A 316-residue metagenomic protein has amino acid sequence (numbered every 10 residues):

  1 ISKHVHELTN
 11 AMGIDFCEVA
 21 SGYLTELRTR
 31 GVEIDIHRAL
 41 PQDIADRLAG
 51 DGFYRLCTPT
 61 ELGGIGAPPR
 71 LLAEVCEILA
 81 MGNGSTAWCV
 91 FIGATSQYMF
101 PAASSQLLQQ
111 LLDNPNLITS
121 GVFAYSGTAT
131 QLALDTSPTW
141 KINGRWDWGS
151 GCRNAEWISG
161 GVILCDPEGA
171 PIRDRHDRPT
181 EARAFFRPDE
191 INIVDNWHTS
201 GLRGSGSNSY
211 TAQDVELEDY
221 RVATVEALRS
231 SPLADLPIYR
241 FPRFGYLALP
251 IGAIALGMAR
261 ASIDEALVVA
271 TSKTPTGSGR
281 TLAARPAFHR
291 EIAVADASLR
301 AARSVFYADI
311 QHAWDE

Functional and structural regions predicted by a protein language model:
S2-A11, Y23-R30: Generic N-terminal amphipathic, Lys/Arg-enriched alpha-helix
I14-S21, V32, A39-P41: Structured, charged N-terminal subsegments at the starts of enzyme catalytic cores and at intra-chain domain/subunit
R28, V32-D35, A301-E316: C-terminal helix-coil-helix/basic helical segment that borders enzyme active sites and/or dimer interfaces and provides
Q42-G50, R55-E156, D166-R178: Glycine-rich flavin
L48, A259, A302: Residue-level signal for inorganic ion chemistry
T139-D214: FAD-binding subdomain of flavoenzyme oxidoreductases
S150, R280-L282, A313-E316: Flexible internal linker/loop segments at domain or repeat junctions
S200-L299: Glycine-rich beta->alpha junctions and the first turn(s) of the following alpha-helix
